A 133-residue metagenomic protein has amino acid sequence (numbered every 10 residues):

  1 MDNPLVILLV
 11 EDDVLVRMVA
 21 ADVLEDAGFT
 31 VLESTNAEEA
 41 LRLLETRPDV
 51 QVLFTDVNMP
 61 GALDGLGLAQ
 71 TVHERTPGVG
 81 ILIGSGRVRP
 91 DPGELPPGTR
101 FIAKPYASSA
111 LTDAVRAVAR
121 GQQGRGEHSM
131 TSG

Functional and structural regions predicted by a protein language model:
E11: Conserved acidic carboxylate
M18-D26: Charged docking surfaces used in two-component/phosphorelay signaling
E33-V52, P92: Acidic, metal-coordinating helix/loop segments flanking the phosphotransfer/catalytic sites of two-component signaling
N36, L63-L68: Acidic catalytic/metal-coordinating carboxylates
D56-V57: Active-site residues of response regulator receiver
L66-G78: Short amphipathic alpha-helix used as the core "switch/output" element in two-component signaling
L82-S85: Hydrophobic/aromatic residues positioned on beta-strands within the core alpha/beta folds
Y106-A119, Q123-E127: C-terminal output helix
